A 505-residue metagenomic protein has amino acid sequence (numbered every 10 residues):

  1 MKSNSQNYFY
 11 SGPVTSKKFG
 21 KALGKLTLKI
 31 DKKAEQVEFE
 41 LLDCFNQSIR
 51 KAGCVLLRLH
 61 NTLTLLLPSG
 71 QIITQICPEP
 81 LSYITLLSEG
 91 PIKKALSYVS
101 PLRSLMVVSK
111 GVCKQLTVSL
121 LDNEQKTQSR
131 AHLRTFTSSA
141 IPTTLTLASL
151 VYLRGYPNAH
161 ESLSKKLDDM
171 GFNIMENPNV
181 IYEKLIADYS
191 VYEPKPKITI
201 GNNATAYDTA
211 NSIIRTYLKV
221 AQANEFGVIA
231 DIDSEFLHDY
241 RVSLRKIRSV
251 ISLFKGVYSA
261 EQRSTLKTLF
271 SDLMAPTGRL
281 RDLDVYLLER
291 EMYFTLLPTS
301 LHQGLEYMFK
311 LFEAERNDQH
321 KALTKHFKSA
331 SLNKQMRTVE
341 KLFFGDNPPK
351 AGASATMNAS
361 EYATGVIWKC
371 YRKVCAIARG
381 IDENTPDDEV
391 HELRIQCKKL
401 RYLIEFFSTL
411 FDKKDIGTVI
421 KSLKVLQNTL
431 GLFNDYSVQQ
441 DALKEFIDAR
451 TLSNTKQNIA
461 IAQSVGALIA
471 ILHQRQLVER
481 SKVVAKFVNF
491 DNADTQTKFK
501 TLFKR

Functional and structural regions predicted by a protein language model:
M1-R505: Function-determining surface determinants
